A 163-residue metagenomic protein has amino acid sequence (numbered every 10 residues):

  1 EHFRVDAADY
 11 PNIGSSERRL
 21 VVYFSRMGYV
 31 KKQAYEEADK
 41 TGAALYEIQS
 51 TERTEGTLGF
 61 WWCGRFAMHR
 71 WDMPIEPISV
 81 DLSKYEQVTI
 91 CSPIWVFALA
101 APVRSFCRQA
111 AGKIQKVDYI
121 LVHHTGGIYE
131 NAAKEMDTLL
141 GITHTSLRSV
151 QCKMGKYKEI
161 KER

Functional and structural regions predicted by a protein language model:
E1-L20, S25-S50, W62-R163: FMN-binding flavodoxin-like domain, especially the glycine-rich phosphate-binding loop
R53: Positions that flank functional sites
